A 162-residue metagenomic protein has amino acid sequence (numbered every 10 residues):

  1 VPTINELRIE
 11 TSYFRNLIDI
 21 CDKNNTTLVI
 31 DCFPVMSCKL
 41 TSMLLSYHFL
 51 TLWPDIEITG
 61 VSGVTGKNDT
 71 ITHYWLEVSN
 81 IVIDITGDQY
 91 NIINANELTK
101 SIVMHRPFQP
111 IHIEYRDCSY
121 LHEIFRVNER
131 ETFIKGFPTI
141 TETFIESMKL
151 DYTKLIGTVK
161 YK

Functional and structural regions predicted by a protein language model:
V1-K162: A structural boundary/capping signal
